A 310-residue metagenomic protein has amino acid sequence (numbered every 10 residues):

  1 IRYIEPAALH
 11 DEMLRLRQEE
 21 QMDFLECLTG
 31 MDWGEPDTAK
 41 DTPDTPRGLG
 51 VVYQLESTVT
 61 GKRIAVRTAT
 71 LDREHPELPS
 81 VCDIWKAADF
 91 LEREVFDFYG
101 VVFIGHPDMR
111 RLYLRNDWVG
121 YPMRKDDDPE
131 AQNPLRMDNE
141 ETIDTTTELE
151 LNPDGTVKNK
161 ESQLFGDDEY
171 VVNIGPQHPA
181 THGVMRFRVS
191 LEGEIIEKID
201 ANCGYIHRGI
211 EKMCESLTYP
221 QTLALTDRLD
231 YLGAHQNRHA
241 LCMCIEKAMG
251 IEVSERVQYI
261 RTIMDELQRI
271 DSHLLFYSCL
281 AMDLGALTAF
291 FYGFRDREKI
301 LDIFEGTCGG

Functional and structural regions predicted by a protein language model:
I1-G193: Terminal low-complexity/charged segments
N116-P122, D128-Q132, R136-P176, T181-G310: Catalytic cofactor-binding cores of redox enzymes
